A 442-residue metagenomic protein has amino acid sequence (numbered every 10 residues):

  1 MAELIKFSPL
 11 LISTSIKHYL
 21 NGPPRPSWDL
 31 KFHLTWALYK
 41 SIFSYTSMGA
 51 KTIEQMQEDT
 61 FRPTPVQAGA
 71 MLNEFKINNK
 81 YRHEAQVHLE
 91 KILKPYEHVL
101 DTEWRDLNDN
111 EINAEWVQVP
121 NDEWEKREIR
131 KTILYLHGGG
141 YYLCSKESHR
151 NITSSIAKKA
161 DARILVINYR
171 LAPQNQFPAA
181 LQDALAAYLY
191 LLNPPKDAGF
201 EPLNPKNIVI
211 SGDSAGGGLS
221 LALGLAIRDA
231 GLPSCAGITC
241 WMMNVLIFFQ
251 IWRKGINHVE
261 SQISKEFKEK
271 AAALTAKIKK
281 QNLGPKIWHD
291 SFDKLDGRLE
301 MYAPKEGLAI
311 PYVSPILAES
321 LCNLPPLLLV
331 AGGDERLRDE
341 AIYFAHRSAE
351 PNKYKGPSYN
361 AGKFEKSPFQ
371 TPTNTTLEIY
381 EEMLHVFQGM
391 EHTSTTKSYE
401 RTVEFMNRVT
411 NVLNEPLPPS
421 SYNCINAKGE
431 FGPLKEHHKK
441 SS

Functional and structural regions predicted by a protein language model:
M1-W124, E404, T410, N414-S442: A glycine/proline-hinged amphipathic helix-loop "lid/cap" segment that gates access to hydrophobic ligand pockets
T64-A68, Y135, D161-V166, N323-P325 (+1 more regions): Surface-exposed beta-strand-to-loop junctions that form interaction patches on eukaryotic regulatory domains
A114, L134, G139, I156 (+6 more regions): Short strand-loop-helix active-site module centered on a catalytic nucleophile
P120, G139, G333-E335: Residue-level signal for short, function-critical loop segments
N121-T132, L321-L324: Proline/glycine-enriched tight loop/beta-turn segments at coil->beta junctions that connect or precede beta-strands
S145-E147, Q176-F177, I251: Conserved catalytic-core motifs of eukaryotic protein kinase domains, centered on the activation segment
E147-V166: Short amphipathic alpha-helix adjacent to the substrate-entry channel of hydrolases
N204-N207, L221-S442: Alpha/beta hydrolase fold serine-hydrolase catalytic domain that processes acyl esters and thioesters
